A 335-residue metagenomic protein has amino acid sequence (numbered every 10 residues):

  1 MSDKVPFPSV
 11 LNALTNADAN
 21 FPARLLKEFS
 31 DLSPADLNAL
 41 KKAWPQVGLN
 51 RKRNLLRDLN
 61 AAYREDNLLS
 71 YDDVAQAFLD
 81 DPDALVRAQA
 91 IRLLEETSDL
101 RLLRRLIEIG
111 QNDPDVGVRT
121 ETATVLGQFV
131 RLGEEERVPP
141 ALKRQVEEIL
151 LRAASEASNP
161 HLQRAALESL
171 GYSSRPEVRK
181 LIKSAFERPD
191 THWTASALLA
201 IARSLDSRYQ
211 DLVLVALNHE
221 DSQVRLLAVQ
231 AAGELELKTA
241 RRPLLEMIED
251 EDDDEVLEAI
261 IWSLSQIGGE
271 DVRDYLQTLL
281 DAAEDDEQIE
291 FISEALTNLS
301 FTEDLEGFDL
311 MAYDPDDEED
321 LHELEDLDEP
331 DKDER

Functional and structural regions predicted by a protein language model:
M1-N67, S300, D316-R335: N-terminal alpha-helical scaffold/docking segments in eukaryotic complex subunits
S2-S9, L32-W44, E65-D80, D99-N112 (+6 more regions): Amphipathic alpha-helical scaffolding segments comprising HEAT/armadillo-like alpha-solenoid repeats
T15-K27, R53-Y63, V86-I91, G127-V138 (+4 more regions): Boundary/linker elements of alpha-helical solenoid repeat scaffolds
A19, P34, L49-R53, A84-L85 (+10 more regions): Alpha-helix N-cap/helix-start positions at coil->helix boundaries
A23, R53, R57, A88-Q89 (+11 more regions): Alpha-solenoid HEAT/ARM repeat scaffold
L55, L59, D99, V125-R131 (+3 more regions): Hydrophobic residues within the alpha-helices of tandem HEAT/HEAT-like
N60, E95, G127-Q128, G171 (+4 more regions): Structural signature of alpha-helical solenoid repeat scaffolds
Q277-R335: Eukaryotic acidic, Ser/Thr-rich intrinsically disordered low-complexity regions
